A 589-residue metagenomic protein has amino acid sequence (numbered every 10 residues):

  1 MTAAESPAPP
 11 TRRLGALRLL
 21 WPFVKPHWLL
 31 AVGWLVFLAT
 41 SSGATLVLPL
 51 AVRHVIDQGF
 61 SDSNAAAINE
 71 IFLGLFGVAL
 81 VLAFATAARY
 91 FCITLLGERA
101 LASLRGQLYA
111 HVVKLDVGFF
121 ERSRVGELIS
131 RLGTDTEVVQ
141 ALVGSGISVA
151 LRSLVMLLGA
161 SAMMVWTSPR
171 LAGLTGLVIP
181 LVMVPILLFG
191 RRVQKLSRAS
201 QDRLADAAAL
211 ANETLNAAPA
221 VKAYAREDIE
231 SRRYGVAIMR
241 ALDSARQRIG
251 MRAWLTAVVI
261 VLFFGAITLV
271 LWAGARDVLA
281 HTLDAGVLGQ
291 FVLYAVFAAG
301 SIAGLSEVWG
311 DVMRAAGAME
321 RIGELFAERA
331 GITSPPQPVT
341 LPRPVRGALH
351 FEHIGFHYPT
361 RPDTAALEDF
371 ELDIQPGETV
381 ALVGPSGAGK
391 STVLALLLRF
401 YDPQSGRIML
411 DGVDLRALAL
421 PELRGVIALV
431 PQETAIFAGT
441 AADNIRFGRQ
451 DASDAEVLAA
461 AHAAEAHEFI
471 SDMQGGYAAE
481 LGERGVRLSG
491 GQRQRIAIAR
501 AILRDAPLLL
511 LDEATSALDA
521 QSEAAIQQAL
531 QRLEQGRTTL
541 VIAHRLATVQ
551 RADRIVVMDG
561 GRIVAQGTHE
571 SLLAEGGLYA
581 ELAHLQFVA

Functional and structural regions predicted by a protein language model:
M1-L46, F60-L75, R89-I93, G97 (+8 more regions): Membrane-integrated ABC transporters
A3-R13, V36-F37, A44-D57, V78-V125 (+9 more regions): Juxtamembrane helix-loop junctions of ABC transporter transmembrane domains
R18-W21, L29-L50, H54, I71 (+7 more regions): Alpha-helical segments in transporter systems
P26, L30-T40, V81, S145-A199 (+2 more regions): Transmembrane helices of ABC transporter permease
P26-L29, V117-G118, T134-V143, I147 (+8 more regions): An intracellular "coupling" helix at the cytosolic face of ABC transporter transmembrane type-1 domains
A31-A85, C92, V165-R170, T268 (+2 more regions): Transmembrane helix-loop-helix hairpins at lipid-water interfaces of multipass membrane proteins, especially the type-1
N64, E70, M163-L177, Q247 (+2 more regions): Helix-loop-helix
P342-A589: ABC-type nucleotide-binding domain
